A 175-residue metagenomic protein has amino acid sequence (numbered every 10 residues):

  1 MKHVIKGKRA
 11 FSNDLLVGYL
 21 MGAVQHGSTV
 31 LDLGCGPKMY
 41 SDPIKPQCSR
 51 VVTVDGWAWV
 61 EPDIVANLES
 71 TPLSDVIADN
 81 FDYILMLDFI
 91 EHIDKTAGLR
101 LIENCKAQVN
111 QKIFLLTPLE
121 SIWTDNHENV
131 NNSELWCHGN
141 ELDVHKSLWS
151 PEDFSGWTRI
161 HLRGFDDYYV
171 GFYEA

Functional and structural regions predicted by a protein language model:
M1-D79, Y83, T96-E103, Q108 (+2 more regions): Conserved N-terminal segment of class I S-adenosyl-L-methionine
T53, M86, F114: Short hydrophobic-acidic sequence motifs that mark active-site Asp/Glu residues
W57, L119-S121: Short, flexible active-site-adjacent loop segments at beta-strand->alpha-helix junctions, enriched in small/polar
L85-H92: Short catalytic micro-motifs in class I SAM-dependent methyltransferases
H92-I93, S121: A short His-aromatic
V109-L119: Conserved beta-strand signature within the Rossmann-like core of class I S-adenosyl-L-methionine
